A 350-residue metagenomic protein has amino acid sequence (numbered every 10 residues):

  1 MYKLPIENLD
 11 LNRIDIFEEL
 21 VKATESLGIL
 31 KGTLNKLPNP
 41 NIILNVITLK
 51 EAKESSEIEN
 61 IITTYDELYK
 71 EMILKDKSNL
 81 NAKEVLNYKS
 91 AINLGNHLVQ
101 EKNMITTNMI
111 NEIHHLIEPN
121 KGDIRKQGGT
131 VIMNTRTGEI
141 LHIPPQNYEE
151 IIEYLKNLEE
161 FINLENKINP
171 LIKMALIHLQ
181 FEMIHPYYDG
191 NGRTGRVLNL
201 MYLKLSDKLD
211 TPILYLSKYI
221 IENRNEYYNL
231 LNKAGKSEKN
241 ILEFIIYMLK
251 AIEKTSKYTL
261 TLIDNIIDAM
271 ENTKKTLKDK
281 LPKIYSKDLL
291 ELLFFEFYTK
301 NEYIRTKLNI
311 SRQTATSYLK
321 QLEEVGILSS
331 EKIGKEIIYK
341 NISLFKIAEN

Functional and structural regions predicted by a protein language model:
M1-N350: FIC/Doc superfamily catalytic core
